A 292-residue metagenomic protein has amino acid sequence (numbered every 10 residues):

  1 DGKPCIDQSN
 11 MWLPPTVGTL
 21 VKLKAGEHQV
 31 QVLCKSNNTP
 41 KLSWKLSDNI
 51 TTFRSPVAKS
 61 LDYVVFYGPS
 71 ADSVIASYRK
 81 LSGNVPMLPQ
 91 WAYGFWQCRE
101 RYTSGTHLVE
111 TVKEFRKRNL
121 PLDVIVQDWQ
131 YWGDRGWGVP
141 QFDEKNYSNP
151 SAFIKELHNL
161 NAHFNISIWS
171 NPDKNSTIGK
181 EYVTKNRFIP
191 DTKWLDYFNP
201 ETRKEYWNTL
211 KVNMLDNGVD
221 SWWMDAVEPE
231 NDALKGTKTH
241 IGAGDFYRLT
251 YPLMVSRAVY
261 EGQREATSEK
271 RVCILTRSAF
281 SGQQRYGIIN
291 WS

Functional and structural regions predicted by a protein language model:
D1-G2: Glycine-centered positions in the ABC transporter ATPase nucleotide-binding domain
C5-Q29, L33-S292: Catalytic-domain carbohydrate-binding cleft regions of carbohydrate-active enzymes
